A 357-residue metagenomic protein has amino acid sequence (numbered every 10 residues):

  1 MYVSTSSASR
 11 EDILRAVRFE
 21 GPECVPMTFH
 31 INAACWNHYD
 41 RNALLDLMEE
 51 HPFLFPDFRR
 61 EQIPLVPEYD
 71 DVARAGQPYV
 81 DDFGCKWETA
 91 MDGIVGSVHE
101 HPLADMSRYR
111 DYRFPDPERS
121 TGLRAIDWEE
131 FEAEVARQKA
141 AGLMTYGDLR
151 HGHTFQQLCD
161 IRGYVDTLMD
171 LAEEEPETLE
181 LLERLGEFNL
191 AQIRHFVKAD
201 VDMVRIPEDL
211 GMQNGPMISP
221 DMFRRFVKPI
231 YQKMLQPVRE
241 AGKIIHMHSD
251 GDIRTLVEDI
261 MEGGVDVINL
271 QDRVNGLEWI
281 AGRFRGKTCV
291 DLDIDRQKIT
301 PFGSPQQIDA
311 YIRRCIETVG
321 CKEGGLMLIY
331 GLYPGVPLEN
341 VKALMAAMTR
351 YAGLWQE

Functional and structural regions predicted by a protein language model:
M1-R41, V80, T89, F114-E357: Active-site loop segments of alpha/beta catalytic cores
T28, L54, F58, V66 (+2 more regions): Intrinsically disordered, low-complexity segments enriched in proline/serine/threonine
A34-V72: Segments that shape or occlude catalytic/ligand-binding pockets
Y69-S120, A140-M144: A contiguous, low-structure linker/loop signature
